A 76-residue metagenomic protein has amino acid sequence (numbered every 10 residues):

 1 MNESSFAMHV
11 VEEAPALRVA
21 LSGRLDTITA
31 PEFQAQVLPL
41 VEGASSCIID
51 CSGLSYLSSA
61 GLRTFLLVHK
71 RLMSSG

Functional and structural regions predicted by a protein language model:
S4-A35: STAS-typified acidic loop motif
T27-G76: Amphipathic alpha-helical interaction surfaces in cytosolic regulatory modules
